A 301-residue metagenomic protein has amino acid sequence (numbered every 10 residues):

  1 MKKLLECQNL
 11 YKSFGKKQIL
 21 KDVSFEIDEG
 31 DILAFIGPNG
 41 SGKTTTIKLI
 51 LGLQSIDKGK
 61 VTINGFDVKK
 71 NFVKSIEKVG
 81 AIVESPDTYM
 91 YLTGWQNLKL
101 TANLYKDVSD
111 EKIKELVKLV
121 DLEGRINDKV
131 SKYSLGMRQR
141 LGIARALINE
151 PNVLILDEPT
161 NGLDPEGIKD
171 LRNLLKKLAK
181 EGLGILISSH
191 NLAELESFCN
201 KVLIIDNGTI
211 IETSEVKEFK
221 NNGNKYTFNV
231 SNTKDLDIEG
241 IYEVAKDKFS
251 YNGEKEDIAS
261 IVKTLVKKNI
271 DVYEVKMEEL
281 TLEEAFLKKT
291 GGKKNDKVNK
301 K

Functional and structural regions predicted by a protein language model:
M1-Y11, G292-K301: ABC-family P-loop ATPase nucleotide-binding domain
L5, K12-I187, L192-I204: ABC transporter nucleotide-binding domains
G37, D107-V108, S134, A146-I148 (+5 more regions): Short, structured secondary-structure boundary patches
V68, F72, D110, V216 (+2 more regions): Residues at or immediately preceding the N-termini of alpha-helices
I76, L98-K99, K114-V117, K169 (+4 more regions): Generic structural signal for individual residues within well-ordered alpha-helical segments across diverse proteins
G94, V216, E279-L282: Structural motif detector for alpha-helix initiation sites
R172-N252: ABC transporter nucleotide-binding domain
N224-K293: Short, charged/small-residue-rich alpha-helical element at the C-terminal edge of ABC transporter nucleotide-binding
